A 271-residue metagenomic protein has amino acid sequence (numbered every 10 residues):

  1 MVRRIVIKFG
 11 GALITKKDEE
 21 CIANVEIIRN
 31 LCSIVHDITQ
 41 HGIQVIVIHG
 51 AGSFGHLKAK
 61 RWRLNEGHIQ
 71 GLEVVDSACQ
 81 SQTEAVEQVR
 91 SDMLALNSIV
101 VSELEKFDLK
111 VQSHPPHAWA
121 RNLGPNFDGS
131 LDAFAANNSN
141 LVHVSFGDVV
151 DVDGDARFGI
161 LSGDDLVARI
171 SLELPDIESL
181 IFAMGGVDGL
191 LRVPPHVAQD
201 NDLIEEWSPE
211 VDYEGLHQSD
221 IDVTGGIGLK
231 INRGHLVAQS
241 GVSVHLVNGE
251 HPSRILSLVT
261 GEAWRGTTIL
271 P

Functional and structural regions predicted by a protein language model:
M1-S243, G249-E250, R254-I255, A263: Nucleotide/pyrophosphate-binding catalytic subdomain
T260-P271: Active-site loop ensemble at the mouth of alpha/beta enzyme cores that anchors a bound cofactor
